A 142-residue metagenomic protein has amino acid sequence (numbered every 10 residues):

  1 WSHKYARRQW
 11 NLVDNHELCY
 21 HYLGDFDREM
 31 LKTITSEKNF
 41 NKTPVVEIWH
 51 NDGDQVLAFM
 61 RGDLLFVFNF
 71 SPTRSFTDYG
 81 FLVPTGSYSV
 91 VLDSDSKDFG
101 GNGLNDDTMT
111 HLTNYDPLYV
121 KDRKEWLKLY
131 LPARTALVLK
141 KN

Functional and structural regions predicted by a protein language model:
W1-N142: Carbohydrate-interacting/catalytic domains
